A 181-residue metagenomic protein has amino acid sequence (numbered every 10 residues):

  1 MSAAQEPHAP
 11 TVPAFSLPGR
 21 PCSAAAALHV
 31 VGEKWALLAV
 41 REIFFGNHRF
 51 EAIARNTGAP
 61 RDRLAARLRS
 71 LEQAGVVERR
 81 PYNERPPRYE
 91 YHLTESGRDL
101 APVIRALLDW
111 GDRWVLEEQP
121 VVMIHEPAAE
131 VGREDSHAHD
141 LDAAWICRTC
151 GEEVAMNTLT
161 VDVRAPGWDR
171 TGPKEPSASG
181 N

Functional and structural regions predicted by a protein language model:
M1-H8, D112-N181: C-terminal regulatory/oligomerization modules of transcriptional regulators
Q5-L28: Short, Lys/Arg-enriched N-terminal segment that forms or immediately precedes the first helix of a structured domain
H8-P10, L17, A36, V40 (+3 more regions): Short histidine
C22-R63, G180-N181: N-terminal helix-turn-helix DNA-binding core of bacterial DNA-binding proteins
G32, N83-A106: Basic, amphipathic "hinge/linker" alpha-helix immediately C-terminal to the N-terminal HTH DNA-binding motif
L37, A74, V103-W114: Alpha-helical linker/hinge and terminal dimerization helices associated with HTH transcriptional regulators
F50-Y82, P86: Canonical helix-turn-helix DNA-binding module
